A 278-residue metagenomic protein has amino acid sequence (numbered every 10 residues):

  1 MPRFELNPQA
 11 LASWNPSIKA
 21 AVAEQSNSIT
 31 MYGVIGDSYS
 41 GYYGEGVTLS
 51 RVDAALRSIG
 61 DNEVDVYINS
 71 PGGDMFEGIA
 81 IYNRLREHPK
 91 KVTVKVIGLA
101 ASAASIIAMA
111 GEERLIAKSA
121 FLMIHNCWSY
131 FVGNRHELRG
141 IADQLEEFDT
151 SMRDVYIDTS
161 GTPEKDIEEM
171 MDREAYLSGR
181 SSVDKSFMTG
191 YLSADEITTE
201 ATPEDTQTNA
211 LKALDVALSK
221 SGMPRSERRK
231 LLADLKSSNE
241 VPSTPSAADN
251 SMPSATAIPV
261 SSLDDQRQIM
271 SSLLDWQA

Functional and structural regions predicted by a protein language model:
M1-K95, L99-A103, G111-M123, W128-A278: N-terminal organellar transit peptides
